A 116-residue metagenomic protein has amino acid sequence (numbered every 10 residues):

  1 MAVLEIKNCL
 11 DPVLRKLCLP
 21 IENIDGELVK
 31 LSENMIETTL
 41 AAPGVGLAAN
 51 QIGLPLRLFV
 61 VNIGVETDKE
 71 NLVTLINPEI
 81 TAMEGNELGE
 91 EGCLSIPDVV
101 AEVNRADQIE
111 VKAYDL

Functional and structural regions predicted by a protein language model:
M1-L116: Positively charged
